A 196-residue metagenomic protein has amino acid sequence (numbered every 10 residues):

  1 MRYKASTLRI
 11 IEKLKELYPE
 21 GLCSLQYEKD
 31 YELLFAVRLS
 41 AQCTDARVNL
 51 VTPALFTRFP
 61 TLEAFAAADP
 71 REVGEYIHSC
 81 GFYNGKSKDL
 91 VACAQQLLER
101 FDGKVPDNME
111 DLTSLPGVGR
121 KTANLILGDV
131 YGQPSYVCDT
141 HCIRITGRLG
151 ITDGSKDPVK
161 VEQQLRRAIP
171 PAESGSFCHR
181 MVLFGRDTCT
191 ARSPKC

Functional and structural regions predicted by a protein language model:
R2-K195: Catalytic cores of DNA base-excision repair glycosylases
